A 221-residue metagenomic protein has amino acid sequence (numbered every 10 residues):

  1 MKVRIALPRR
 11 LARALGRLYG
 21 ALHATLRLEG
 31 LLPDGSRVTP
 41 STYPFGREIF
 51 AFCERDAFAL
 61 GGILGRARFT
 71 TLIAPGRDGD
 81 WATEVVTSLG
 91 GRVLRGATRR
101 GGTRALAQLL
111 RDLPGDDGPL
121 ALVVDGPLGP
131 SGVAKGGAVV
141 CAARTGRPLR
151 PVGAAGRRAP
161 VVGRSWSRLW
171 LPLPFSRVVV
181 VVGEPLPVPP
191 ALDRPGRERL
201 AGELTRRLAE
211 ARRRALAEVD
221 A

Functional and structural regions predicted by a protein language model:
M1-R27, W81-E84, S88, T103 (+2 more regions): Alpha-helical membrane-targeting segments
M1-R66, L110-R111, T205-A221: Membrane-anchoring hydrophobic helices of lipid-metabolizing enzymes
G46-G101, T145, V162: Catalytic core of membrane glycerolipid acyltransferases/transacylases, capturing the structured, soluble-facing
G96, V123, P151-A154: Generic beta-sheet signal
Q108-C141, T145: Catalytic-site beta-strand/loop segments enriched in glycine and acidic/polar residues
K135-D193: A cross-family acyltransferase "interaction/gating" segment
P185, L192-R194, E198-L216: C-terminal functional extensions of proteins
